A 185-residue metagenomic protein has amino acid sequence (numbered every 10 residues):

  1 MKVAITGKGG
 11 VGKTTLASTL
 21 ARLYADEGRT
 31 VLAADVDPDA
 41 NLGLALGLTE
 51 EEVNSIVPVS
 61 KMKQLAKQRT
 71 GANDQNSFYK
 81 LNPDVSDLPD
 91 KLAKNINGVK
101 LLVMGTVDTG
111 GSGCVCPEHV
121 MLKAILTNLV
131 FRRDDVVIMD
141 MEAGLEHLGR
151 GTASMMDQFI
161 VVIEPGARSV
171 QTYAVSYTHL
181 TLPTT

Functional and structural regions predicted by a protein language model:
I5: Hydrophobic anchor at the beta1->P-loop junction of P-loop NTPases
G10: Walker A (P-loop) phosphate-binding loop of P-loop NTPases
K13: Conserved lysine of the Walker
L16: Hydrophobic positions on the alpha1 helix immediately C-terminal to the Walker A/P-loop
E27-N95: N-terminal phosphate/diphosphate-binding loop that engages ATP/GTP or pyrophosphate donors across diverse enzyme folds
L129-E146: Switch II (G3) loop of P-loop NTPases
V130, G149-G166: Inter-motif core of Ras-like GTPase G domains
T178-T184: Conserved small/polar residues in nucleotide/adenosyl-binding loops
